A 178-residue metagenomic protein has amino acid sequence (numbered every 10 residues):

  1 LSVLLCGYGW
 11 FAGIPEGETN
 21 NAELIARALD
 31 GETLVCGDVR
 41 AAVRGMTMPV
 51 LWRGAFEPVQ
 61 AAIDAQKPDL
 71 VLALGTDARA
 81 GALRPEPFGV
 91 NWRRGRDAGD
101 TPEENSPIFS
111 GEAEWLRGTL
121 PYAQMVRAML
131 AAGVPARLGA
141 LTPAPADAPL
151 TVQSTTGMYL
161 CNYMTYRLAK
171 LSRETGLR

Functional and structural regions predicted by a protein language model:
L1-M158, A169-E174: N-terminal catalytic or cofactor-binding beta/alpha core of small enzyme domains
C161: Active-site nucleophilic cysteine motif
G176-R178: An accessory alpha-helical subdomain
